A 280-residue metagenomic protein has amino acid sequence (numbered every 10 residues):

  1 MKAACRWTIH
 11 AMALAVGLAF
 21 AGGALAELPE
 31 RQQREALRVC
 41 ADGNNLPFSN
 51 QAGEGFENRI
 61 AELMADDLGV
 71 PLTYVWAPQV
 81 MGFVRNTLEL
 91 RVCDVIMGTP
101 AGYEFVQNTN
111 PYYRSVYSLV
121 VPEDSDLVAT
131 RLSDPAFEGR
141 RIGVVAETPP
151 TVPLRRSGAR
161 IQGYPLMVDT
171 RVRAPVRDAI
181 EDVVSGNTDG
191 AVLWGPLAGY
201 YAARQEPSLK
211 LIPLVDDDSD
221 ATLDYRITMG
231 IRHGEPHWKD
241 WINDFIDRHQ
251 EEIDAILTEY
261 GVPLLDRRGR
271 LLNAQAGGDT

Functional and structural regions predicted by a protein language model:
E27, P149-T170, K210, N243-T280: Ligand-binding clefts/hinges and TM-proximal coupling segments of bilobed small-molecule sensing domains
E27-E104, V172-R173, E259-Y260: Extracytoplasmic small-molecule ligand-binding "clamshell" domains of the periplasmic binding protein/Venus flytrap
D42-N44, R114-D126, A203-I246, V262-T280: Periplasmic-binding protein-like
G55-D67, S125, L132-P149, A221-L264: Extended ligand-binding regions for polar small-molecule ligands
A61-P71, R114, R131, P150-A174 (+3 more regions): Ligand-binding cleft/hinge of the Venus flytrap
V70, P100-E104, P111-A159: A conserved helix-loop-strand patch within extracytoplasmic ligand-binding domains of the periplasmic binding
G82-F83, E89, M97-Q107, R155-R156 (+2 more regions): A ligand-binding cleft/hinge motif common to bilobed small-molecule-binding domains
